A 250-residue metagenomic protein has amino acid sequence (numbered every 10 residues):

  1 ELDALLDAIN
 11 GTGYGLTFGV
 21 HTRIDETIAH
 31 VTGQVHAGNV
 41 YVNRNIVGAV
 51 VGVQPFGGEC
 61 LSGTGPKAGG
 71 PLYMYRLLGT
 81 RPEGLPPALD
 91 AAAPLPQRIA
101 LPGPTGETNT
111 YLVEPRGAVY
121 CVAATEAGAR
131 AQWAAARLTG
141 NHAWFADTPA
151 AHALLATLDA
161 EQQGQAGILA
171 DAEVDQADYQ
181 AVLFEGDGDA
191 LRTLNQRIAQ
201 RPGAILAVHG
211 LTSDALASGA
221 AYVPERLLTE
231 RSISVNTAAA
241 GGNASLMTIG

Functional and structural regions predicted by a protein language model:
E1-G250: Conserved C-terminal structural/oligomerization subdomain of aldehyde/semialdehyde dehydrogenase
